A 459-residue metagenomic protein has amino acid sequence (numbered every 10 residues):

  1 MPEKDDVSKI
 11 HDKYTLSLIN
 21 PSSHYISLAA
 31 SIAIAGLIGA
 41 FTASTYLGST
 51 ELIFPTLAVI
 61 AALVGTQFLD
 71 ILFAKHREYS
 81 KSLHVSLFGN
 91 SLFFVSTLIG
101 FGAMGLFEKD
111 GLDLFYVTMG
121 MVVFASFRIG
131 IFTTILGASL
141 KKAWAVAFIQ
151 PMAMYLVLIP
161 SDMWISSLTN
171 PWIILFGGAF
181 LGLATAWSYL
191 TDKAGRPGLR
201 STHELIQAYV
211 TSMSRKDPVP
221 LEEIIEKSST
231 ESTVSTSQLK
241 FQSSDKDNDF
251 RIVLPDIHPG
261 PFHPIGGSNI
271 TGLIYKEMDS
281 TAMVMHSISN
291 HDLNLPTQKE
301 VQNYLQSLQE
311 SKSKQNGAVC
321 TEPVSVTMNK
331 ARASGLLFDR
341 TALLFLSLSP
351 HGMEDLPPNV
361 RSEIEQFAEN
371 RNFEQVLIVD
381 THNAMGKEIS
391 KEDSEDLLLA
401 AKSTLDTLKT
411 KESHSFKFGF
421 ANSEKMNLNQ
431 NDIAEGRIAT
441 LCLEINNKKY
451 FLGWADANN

Functional and structural regions predicted by a protein language model:
P2-N459: Terminal domain-initiation and capping elements
